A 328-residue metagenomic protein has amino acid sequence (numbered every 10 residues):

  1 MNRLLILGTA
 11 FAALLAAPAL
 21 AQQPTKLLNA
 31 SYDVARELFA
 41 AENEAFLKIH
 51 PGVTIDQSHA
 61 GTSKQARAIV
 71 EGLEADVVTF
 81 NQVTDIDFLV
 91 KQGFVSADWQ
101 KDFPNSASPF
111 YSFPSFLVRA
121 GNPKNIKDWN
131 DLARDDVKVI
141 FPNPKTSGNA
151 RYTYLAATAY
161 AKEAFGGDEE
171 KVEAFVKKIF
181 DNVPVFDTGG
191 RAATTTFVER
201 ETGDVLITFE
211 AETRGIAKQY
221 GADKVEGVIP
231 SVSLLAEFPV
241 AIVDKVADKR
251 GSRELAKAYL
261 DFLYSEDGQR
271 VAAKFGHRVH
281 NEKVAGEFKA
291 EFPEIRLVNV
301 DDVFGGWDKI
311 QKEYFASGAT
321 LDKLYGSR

Functional and structural regions predicted by a protein language model:
I6-A16: Bacterial N-terminal signal peptides
A21-Q92, D102-F103: Early extracytoplasmic/lumenal segment of secretory-pathway proteins
G72-V78, D136-K138, R200-V205: Alpha-to-beta junction loops
L89-P104, G215-I229: Ligand-binding "clamshell"
V90-E163: A conserved helix-loop-strand patch within extracytoplasmic ligand-binding domains of the periplasmic binding
P114-N122, E237-E254, V271-F275: A bilobed periplasmic-binding-protein/Venus flytrap-type ligand-binding module shared by bacterial periplasmic
A164-S231: Ligand-binding pocket segment of bilobal, Venus flytrap-like solute-binding proteins
A247-R328: Extracellular/periplasmic juxtamembrane helices and adjacent flexible linkers that interface with membrane partners
